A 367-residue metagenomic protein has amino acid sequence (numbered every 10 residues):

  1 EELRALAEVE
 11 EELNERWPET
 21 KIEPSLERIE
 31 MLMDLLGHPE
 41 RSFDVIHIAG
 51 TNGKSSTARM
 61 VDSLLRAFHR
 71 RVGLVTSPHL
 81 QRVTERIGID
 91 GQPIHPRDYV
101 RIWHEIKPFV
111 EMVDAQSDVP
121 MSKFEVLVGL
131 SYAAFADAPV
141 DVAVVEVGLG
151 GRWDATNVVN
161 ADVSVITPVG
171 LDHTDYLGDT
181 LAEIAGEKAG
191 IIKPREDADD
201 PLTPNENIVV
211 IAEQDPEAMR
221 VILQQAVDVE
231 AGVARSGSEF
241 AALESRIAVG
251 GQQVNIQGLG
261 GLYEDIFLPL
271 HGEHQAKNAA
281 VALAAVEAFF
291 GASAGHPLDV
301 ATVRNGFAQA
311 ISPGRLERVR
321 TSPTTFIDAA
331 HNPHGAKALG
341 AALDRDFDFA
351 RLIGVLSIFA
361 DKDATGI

Functional and structural regions predicted by a protein language model:
E1-N52, S56-R71, L80-Q81, P139 (+2 more regions): N-terminal leader/targeting and accessory segments in enzymes
T20-I22, L26, E30-R41, A67-V159 (+3 more regions): ATP-dependent carboxylate-amine ligase catalytic core
L35, L64-F68, A134, A285-A292 (+1 more regions): Active-site catalytic microenvironments for nucleophilic, acid-base chemistry
V61, S131, I222: Aromatic/hydrophobic pocket-lining residues that form π-stacking "cages" and hydrophobic walls in ligand
S77, Q214, L356-A360: Cofactor-binding loop segments of dinucleotide-utilizing enzymes, especially the Rossmann-like FAD- and NAD(P)+-binding
V113-A115, P139-E146, A161-D265, A279 (+1 more regions): Acidic, Mg2+-coordinating active-site environments of NTP-dependent enzymes
D118-S122, V209-A212, F326-I327, I353-V355: Short catalytic-loop micro-motif centered on adjacent basic/acidic residues
V142-V147, D154-V165, V169-H173, E183 (+1 more regions): Nucleotide phosphate-binding/pyrophosphate-handling subdomain across enzymes that bind or process nucleotide phosphates
